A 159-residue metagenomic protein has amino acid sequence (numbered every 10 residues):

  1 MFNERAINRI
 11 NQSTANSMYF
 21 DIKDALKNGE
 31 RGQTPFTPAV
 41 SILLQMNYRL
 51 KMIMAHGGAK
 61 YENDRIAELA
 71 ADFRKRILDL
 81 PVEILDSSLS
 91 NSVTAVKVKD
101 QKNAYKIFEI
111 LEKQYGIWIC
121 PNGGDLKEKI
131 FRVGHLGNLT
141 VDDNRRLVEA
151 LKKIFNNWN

Functional and structural regions predicted by a protein language model:
M1-K75: Active-site C-terminal subdomain of aminotransferase-like
F2, V96-D100, H135: Short beta-strand-to-loop capping motifs
H56-R65, D79-S87, N122-G124, N159: Flexible, glycine/charged-enriched surface loops at secondary-structure junctions
A70, S88-T94, G124-R132: Small/polar glycine-rich anion-binding or flexible loop at a beta-alpha turn
V82-Q114: Conserved PLP-binding catalytic core of the aspartate aminotransferase-like
E112-I119, K152-W158: A common structural junction motif
D125, K129-N159: PLP-dependent enzyme catalytic core of the Aspartate aminotransferase-like
